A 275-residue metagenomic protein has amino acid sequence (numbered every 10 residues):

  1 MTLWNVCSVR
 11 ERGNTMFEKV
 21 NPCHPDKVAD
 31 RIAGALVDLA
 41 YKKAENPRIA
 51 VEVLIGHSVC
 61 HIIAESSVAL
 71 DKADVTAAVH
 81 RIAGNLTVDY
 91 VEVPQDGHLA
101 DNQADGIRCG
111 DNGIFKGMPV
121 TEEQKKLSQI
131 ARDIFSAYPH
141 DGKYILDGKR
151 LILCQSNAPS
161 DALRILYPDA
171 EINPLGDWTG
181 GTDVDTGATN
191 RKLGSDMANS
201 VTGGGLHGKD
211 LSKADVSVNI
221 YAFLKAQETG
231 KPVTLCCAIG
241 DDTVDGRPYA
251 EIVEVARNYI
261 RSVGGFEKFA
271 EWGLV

Functional and structural regions predicted by a protein language model:
R10-V275: A domain-level signal for the structural core that forms small-molecule/cofactor-binding pockets and catalytic centers
